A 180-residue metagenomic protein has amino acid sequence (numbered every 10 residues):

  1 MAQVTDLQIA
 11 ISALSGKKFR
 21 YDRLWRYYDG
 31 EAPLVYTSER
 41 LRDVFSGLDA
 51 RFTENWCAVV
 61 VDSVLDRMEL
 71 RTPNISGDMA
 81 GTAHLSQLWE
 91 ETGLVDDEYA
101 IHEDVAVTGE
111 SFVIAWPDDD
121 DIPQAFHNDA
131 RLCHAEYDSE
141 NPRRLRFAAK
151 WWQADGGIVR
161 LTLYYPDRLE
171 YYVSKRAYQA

Functional and structural regions predicted by a protein language model:
M1-F126, P142-R144, D155: Extended, helix-rich architectural segments
E103-A180: Structured, contiguous alpha/beta core segments that scaffold functional sites
